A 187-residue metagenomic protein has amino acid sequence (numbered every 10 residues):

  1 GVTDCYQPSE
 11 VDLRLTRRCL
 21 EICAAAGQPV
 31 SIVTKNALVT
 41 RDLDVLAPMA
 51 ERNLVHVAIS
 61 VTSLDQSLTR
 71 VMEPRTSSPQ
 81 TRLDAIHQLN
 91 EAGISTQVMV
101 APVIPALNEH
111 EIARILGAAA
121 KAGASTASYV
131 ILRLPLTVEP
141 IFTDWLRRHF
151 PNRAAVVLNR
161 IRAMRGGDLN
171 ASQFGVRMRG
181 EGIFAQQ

Functional and structural regions predicted by a protein language model:
G1-I86, S95-M99, T126-V130: Core AdoMet radical
V33-T40, I104-A113: Active-site glycine- and acidic-residue-rich loops that bind and position anionic ligands or nucleotide-like cofactors
S60-V61, E91, R162-A163: Short, flexible segments with low predicted structural confidence
R70, Q97, A101, Q173-R179: Glycine- and acidic
D84, Q88, A106-Q187: Auxiliary Fe-S-binding modules of radical SAM enzymes
